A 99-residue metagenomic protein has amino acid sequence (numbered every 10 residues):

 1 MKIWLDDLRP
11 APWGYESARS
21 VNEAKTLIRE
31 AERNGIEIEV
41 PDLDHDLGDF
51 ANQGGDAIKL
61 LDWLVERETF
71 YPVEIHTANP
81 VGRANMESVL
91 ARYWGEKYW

Functional and structural regions predicted by a protein language model:
M1-W99: Catalytic phosphate/metal-binding cores of nucleic-acid and nucleotide-processing enzymes, i.e., regions that mediate
